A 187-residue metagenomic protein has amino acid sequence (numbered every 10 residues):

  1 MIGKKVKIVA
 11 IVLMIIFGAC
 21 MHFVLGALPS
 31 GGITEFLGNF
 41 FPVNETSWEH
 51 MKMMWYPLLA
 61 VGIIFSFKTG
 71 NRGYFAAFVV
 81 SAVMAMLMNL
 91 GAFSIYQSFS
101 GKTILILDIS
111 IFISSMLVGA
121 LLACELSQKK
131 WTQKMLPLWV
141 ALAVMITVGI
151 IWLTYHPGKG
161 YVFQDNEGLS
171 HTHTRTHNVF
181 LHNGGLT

Functional and structural regions predicted by a protein language model:
M1-L13: N-terminal membrane topogenic signal
I15-G31, I150-Y155: Alpha-helical transmembrane segments of multi-pass membrane proteins
F17-H22, V61-G62, A77-Q97: Small-polar-interrupted transmembrane alpha-helices in polytopic inner-membrane proteins
A27-G31, G91-G101, T154-G158: Juxtamembrane "helix-exit" motif on the non-cytosolic side of transmembrane helices
L37-N44, S100-I111, N166-E167: Non-cytosolic membrane-interface motifs at loop->transmembrane helix junctions
G38-K52, H173-N183: Short aromatic-rich membrane-water interface segments that cap or initiate transmembrane helices in multi-pass membrane
K52-F65, I113-C124: Hydrophobic cores of alpha-helical transmembrane segments in multi-pass inner/ER membrane proteins, independent
S127-T187: Terminal transmembrane helical module of multi-pass membrane proteins
